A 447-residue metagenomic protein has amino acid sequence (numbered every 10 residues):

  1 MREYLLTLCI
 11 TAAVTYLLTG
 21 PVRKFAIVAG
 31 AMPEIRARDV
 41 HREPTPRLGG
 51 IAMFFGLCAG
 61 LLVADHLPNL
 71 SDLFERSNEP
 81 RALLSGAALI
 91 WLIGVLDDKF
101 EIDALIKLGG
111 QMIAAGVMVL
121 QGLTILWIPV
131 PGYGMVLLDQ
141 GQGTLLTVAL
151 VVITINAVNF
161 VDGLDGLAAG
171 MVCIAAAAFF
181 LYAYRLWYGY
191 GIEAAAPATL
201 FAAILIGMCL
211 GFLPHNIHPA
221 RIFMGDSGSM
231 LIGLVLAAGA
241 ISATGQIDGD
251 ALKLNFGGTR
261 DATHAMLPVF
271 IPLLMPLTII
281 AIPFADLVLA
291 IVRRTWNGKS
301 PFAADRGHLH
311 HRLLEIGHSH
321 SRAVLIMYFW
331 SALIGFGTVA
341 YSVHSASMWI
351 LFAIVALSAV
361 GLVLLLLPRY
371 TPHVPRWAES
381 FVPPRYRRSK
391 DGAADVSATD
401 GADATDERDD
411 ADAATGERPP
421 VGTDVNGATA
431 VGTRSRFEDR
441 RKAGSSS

Functional and structural regions predicted by a protein language model:
M1-G30, F54-L92, L167-V396, R434-R440 (+1 more regions): Alpha-helical transmembrane segments
E34-L48: Juxtamembrane helix-capping/reentrant segments at transmembrane boundaries
P46-H66, G116-Q121: A generic, lipid-embedded transmembrane alpha helix
N78-M118: Hydrophobic alpha-helical hairpins/lids featuring a short glycine-rich hinge
F100, V130-L138: Membrane interface segments of multi-pass transport proteins and intramembrane proteases
Q142-V158, L167: Function-critical hydrophobic alpha-helical transmembrane segments in multi-pass membrane proteins
D406-S447: Long, low-complexity, intrinsically disordered segments
